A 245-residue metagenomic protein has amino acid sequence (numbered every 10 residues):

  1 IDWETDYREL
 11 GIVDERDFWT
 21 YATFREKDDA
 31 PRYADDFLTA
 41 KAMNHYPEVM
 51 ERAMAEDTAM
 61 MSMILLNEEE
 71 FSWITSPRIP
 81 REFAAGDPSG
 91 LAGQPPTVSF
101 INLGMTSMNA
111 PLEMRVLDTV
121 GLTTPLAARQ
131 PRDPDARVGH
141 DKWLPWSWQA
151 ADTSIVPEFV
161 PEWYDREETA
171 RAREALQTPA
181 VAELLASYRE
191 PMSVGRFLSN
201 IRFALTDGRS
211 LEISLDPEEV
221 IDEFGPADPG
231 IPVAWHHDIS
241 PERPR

Functional and structural regions predicted by a protein language model:
I1-R8: Signature aromatic-anchored transmembrane alpha helix within multi-pass, membrane-resident enzymes that catalyze glycan
F18, F24-R245: C-terminal luminal/periplasmic domains and tails of membrane-associated envelope-modifying transferases
